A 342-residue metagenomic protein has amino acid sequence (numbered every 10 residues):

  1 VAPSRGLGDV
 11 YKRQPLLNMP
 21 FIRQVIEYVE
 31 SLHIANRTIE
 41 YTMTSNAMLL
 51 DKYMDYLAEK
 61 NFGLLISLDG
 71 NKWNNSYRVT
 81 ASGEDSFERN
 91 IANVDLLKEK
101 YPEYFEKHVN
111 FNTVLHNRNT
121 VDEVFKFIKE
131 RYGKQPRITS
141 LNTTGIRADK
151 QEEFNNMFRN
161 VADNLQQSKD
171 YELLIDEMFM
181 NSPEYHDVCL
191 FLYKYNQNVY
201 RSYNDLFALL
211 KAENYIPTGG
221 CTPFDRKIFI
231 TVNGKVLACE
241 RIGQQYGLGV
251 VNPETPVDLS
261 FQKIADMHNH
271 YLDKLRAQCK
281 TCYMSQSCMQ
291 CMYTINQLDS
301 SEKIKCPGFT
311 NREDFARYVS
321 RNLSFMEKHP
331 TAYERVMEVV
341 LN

Functional and structural regions predicted by a protein language model:
V1-L7, Y11: Single conserved hydrophobic/aromatic residue that forms the stacking wall/gate of nucleotide- or nucleobase-binding
R5, V29-N36, L97-E106: Alpha-helix termini
P15-K60, L64, L68-N74, A81-R89 (+2 more regions): Canonical radical SAM enzyme core domain
D69, K227, K235, E240: Conserved acidic functional residues
S76-I91, D95-G219, P223, F229 (+2 more regions): Radical SAM enzyme [4Fe-4S]-AdoMet core and its adjacent flexible, acidic and glycine-rich loops/tails across
P223-F224, K303: Short acidic, Pro/Gly- and aromatic-enriched capping/linker segments at domain boundaries
K235, R241-N342: Flexible mid-to-C-terminal extensions adjoining Fe-S/redox cofactors in radical SAM and related proteins
